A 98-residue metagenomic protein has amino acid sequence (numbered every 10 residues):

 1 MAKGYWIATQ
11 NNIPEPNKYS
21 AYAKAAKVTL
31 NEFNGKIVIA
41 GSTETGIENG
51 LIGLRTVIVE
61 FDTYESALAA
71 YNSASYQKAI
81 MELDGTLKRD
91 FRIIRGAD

Functional and structural regions predicted by a protein language model:
M1-R55, D62-N72, R95-D98: Short S/T/G/P-rich N-terminal loop/turn motif that feeds into the first structured element of a domain
R55-V57, R89-D90: Generic beta-strand structural signal
A67-R92: C-terminal structural segments of small proteins and small subunits
